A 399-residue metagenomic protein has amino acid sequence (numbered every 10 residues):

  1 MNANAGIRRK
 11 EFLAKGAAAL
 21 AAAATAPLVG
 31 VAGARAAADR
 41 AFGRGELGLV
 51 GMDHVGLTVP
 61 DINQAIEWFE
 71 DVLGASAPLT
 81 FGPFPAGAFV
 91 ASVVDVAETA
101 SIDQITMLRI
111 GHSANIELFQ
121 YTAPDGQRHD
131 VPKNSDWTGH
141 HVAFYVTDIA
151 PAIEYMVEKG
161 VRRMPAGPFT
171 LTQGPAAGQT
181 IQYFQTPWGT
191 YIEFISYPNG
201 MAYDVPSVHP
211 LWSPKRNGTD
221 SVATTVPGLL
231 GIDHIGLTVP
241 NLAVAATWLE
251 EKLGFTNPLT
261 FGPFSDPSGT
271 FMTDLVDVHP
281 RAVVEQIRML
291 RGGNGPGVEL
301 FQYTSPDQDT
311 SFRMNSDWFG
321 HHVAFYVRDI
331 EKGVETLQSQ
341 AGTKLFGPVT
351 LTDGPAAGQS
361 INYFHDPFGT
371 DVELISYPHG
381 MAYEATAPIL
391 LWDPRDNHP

Functional and structural regions predicted by a protein language model:
N2-A23: N-terminal secretory signal peptides and thylakoid transit peptides that target proteins across membranes
G6, L28-L57: C-terminal segment of N-terminal export signals and the immediately downstream linker at the start of the mature
D39, T138-V142, W212-V226, F319-Y326 (+1 more regions): Short, solvent-exposed cationic patches
L47, T58-S113, P151, E158 (+5 more regions): Core segments of cupin and vicinal oxygen chelate
M52-P60, Q104-E117, T122, R128-M156 (+7 more regions): Vicinal oxygen chelate
S76-A77, A114-I116, P124-Q127, M164 (+9 more regions): Short loop/beta submotifs within extracellular cysteine-rich repeat domains
G82-V96, A100, A123-T138, P165-T180 (+6 more regions): A cross-kingdom feature marking solvent-exposed beta-strand/loop segments within repeated, beta-rich binding/scaffold
G200-P214, G380-D393: A short, polar/charged loop-to-alpha-helix boundary motif
